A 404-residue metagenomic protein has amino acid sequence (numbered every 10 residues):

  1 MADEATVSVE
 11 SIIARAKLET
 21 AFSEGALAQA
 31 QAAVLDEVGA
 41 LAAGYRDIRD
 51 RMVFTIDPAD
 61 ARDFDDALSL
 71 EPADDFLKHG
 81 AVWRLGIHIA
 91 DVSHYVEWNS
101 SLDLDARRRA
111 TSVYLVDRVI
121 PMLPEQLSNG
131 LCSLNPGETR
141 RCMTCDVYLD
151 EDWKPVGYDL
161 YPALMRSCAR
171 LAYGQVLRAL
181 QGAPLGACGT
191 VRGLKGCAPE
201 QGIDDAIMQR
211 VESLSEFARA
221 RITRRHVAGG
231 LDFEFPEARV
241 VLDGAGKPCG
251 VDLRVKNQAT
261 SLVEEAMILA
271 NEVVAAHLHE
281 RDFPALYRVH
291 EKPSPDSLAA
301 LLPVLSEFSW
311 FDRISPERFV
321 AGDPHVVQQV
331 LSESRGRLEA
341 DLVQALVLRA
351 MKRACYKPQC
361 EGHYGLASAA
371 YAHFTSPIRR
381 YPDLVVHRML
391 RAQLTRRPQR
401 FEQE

Functional and structural regions predicted by a protein language model:
M1-G86, S93-C142, R170, Q175-R178 (+2 more regions): Charge-lined substrate channels and their catalytic hotspots, especially those that engage the 3′ end of RNA
F64-D66, Y95-W98, L104-A106, L123-P124 (+7 more regions): Short helix/loop capping segments that flank catalytic or ligand/cofactor-binding pockets
A67-S69, D146, R239-V241: Short, surface-exposed charged micro-motifs
A73-D74, L149-K154, L242-G246: Short acidic-glycine loop/turn motifs at beta-strand connectors
V92-H94, E151-K154, K292-S294, R391: Conserved nucleotide-binding/hydrolysis micro-motifs of P-loop NTPases
T139-E216: Polynucleotide-recognition surfaces of large bacterial nucleic-acid defense/processing enzymes
T190-E404: Append "with occasional cross-activation on large, charged helical scaffolds in nucleic-acid assemblies
